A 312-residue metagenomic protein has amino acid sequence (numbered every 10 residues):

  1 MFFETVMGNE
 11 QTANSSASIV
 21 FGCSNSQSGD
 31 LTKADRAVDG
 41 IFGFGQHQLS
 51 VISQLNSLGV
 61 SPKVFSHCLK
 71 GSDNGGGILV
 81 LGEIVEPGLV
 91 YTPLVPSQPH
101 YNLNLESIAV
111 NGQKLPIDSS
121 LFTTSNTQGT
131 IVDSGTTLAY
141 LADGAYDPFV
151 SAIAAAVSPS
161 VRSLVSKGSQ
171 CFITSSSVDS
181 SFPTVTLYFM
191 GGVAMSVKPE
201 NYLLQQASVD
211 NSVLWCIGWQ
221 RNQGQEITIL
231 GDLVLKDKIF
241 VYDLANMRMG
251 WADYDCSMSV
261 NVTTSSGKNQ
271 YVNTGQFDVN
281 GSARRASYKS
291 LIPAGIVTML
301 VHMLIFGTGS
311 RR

Functional and structural regions predicted by a protein language model:
M1-G40, H47: Eukaryotic helix-linker segments that join adjacent hydrophobic helices
F2-M7, L49-Q54, K63-F65: Short alpha-helical segments and helix-capping/turn motifs at coil-helix boundaries
T5-G8, V20-Q27, H67-G71, L81 (+6 more regions): Aspartic protease catalytic domain
T12-N14, K33-R36, L58-S61, G71-N74 (+2 more regions): Extracellular/periplasmic catalytic domains that process cell-envelope and extracellular macromolecules
T32-K33, S53-L55, A142-D143, A152: Short, solvent-exposed loop/turn and secondary-structure capping segments
G40-V51, L141, I229-G231: Short beta-strand-centered segments at strand-helix junctions
Q46, V60-I84: Extended, H/D-rich, highly charged conserved domains that either
L49, P87-P93, Q98: Acidic, His- and aromatic-enriched active-site or binding-groove loops in soluble protein domains that engage sugars
